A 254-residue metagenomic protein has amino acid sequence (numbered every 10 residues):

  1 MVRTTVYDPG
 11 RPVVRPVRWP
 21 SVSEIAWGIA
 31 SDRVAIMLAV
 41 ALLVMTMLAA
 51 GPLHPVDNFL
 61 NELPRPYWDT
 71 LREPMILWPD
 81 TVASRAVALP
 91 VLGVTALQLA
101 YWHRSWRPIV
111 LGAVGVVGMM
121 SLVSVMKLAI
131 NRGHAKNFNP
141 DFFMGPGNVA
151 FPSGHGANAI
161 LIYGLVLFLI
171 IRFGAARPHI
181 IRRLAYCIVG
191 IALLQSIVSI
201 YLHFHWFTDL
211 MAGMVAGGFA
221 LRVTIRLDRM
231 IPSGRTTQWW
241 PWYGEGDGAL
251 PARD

Functional and structural regions predicted by a protein language model:
M1-V91, A129-M144, R253: N-terminal transmembrane-helix/juxtamembrane module of multi-pass inner/ER membrane proteins
G28, D32, V94-L122: Interfacial segments of alpha-helical transmembrane regions
L43-V44, V117-S124, V189-I200: Aromatic-anchored segments of alpha-helical transmembrane domains
N61, R65, D80, V123-N131 (+3 more regions): Membrane-water interface at transmembrane helix exits
L71-R72, R104-I109, K136, R177-R183 (+1 more regions): Membrane-helix interface segments
A83-R104, I160-V166, I170: Hydrophobic alpha-helical transmembrane segments
V114-G115, M119, V123, G213 (+2 more regions): Alpha-helical transmembrane segments in multi-pass membrane proteins
N139-D254: Membrane-embedded catalytic cores of phosphoryl/pyrophosphoryl-handling enzymes
